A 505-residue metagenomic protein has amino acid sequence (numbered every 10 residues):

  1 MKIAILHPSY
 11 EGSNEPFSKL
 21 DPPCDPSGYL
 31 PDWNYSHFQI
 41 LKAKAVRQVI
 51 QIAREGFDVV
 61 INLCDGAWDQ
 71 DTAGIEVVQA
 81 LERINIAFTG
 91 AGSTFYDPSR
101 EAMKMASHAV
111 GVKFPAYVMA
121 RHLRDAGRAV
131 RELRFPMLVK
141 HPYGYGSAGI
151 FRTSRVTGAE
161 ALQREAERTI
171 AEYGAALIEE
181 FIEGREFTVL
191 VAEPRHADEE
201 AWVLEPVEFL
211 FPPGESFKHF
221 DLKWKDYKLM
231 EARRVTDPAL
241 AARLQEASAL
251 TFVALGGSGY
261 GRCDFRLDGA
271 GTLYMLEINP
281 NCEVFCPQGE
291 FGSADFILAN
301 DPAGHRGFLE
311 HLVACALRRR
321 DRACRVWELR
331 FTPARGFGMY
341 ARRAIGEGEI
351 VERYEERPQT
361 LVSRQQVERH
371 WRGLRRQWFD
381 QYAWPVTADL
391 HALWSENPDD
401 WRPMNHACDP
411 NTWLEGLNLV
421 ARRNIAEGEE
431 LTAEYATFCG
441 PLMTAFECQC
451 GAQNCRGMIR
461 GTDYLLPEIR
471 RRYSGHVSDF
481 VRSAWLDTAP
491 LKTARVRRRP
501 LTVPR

Functional and structural regions predicted by a protein language model:
M1-H7, E11, I52-R54, Y96-L177 (+3 more regions): Active-site nucleotide/adenylate-binding loops and adjacent lid/helix of ATP-dependent enzymes
M1-T89, S93, D97-P98, A102 (+3 more regions): ATP-binding N-terminal substructure of ATP-dependent carboxylate-amine bond-forming enzymes
L81, M103-H108, L298, M404: Structural element of the ATP-grasp superfamily
G111, D237-C324: ATP-dependent carboxylate activation and anion-phosphoryl transfer catalytic cores that bind Mg-ATP to form
G158-A239, R243-E246, L267-Y274: Phosphate-binding site of ATP-dependent enzymes
C324-N411: Catalytic cores of histone-lysine modification enzymes
A407-R505: C-terminal SET catalytic tail plus cysteine-rich post-SET Zn-binding segment of SAM-dependent SET-domain
